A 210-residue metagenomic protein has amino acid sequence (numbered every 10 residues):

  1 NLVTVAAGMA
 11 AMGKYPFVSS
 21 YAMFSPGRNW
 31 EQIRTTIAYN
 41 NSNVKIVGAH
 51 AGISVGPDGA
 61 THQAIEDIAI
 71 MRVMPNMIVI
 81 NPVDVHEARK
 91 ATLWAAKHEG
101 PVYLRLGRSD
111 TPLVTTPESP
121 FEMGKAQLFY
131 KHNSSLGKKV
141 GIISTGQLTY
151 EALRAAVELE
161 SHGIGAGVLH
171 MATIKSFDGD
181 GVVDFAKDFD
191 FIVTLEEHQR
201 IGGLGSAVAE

Functional and structural regions predicted by a protein language model:
N1, A10, K187: Active-site beta-strand/loop segments that form the cofactor-binding cradle of oxidoreductase flavoproteins
N1-V3, P26, V85-A88, T173-D178: Short acidic loop-to-helix transition motifs that present clustered carboxylates
N1-V5, N29, D67, S144 (+2 more regions): Catalytic-loop motifs flanking and including active-site residues across diverse enzymes
L2, E87, A91, L148-E151 (+1 more regions): Generic hydrophobic secondary-structure packing signal
V3-T4, E31, I65, R89 (+3 more regions): Residue-level marker for well-ordered alpha-helical positions
V5, A91-W94, D184-F185: CheY-like receiver
M9-G141, A166: Conserved thiamine diphosphate
V55, G107-E210: Thiamine diphosphate
